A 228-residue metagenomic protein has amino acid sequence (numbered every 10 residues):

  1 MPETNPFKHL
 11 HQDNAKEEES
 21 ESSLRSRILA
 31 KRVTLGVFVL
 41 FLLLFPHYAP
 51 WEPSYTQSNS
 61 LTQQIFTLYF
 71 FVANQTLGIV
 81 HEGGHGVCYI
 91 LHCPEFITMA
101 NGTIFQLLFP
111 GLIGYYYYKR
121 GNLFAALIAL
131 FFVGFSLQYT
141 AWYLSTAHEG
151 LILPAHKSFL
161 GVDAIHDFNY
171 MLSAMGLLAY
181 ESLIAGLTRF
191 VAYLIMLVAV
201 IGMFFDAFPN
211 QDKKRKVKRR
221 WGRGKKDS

Functional and structural regions predicted by a protein language model:
M1, F7, K31-L35: Generic low-polarity alpha-helical segments
E3-L24: Short, Lys/Arg-rich, polar N-terminal cytosolic tail immediately upstream of the first transmembrane signal-anchor
N5, P53-N59: Intrinsically disordered Ser/Thr phosphorylation hotspots
E17, S60-T67, G121, A155: Generic preference for well-ordered secondary structure
E17-E19, I65, Y69-A73, K214-R219: Short helical patches
E21-Y55, P94-S228: Metalloprotease/metallohydrolase-associated module, dominated by Zn2+-dependent proteases
S58-G78, H92-E95: Short pre-active-site segment immediately N-terminal to the catalytic Zn-binding motif
N74-I90, G102: Active-site recognition of the HExxH zinc-binding catalytic motif
